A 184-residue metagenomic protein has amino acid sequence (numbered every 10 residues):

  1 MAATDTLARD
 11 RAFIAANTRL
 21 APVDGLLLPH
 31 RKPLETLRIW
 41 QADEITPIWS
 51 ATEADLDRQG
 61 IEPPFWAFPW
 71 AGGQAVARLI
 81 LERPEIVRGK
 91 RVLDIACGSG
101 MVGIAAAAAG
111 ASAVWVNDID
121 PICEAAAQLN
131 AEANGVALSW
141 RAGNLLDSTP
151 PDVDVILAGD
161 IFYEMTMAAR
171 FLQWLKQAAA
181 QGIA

Functional and structural regions predicted by a protein language model:
A2-I48: N-terminal auxiliary segments of SAM/dcSAM-dependent transferases
K32-I86: SAM-dependent Rossmann-like transferase core, predominantly class I methyltransferases with a strong bias toward
R78-N144: Conserved SAM/SAH cofactor-binding pocket of Class I
S148-V155: A short acidic, Gly/Pro-enriched loop at the edge of an enzyme's catalytic core that lines a small-molecule cofactor
A158-G159: A short beta-strand submotif of the Rossmann-like class I SAM-dependent methyltransferase core that lines
M165-W174: A short, conserved alpha-helix within the catalytic core of class I
Q181-A184: Conserved beta-strand signature within the Rossmann-like core of class I S-adenosyl-L-methionine
